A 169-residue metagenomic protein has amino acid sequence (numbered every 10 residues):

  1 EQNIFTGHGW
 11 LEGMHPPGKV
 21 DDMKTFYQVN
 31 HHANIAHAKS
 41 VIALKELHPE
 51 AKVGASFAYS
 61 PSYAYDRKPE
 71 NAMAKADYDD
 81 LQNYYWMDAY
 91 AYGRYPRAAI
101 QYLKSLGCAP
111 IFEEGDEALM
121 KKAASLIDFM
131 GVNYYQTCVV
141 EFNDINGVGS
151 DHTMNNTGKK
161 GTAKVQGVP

Functional and structural regions predicted by a protein language model:
E1-P169: Active-site region of glycoside hydrolase catalytic domains
